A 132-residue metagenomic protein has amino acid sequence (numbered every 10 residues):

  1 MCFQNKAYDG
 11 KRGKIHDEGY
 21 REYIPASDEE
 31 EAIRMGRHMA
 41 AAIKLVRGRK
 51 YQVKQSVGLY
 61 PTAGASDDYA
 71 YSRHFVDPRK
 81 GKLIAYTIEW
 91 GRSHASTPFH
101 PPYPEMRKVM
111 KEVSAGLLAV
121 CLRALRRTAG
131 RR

Functional and structural regions predicted by a protein language model:
M1-R132: Metallocarboxypeptidase
